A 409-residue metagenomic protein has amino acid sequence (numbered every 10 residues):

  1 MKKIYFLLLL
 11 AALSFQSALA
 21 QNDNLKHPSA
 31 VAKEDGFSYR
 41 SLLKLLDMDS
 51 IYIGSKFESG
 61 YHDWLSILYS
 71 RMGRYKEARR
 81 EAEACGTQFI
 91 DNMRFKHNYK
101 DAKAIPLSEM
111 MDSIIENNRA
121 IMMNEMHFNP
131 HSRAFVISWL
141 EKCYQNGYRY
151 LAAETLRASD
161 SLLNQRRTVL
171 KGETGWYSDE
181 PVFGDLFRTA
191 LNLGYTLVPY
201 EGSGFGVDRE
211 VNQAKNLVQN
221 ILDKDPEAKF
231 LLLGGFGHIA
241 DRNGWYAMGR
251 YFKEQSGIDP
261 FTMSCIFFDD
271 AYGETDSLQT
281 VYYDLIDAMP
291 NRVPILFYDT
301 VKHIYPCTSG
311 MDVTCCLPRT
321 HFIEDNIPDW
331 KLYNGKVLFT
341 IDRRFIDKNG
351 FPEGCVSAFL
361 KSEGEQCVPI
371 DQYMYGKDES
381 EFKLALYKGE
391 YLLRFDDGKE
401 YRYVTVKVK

Functional and structural regions predicted by a protein language model:
M1-H27: Bacterial Sec-dependent N-terminal signal peptides
Q21-K409: Compositional signal for N-terminal targeting/processing segments
